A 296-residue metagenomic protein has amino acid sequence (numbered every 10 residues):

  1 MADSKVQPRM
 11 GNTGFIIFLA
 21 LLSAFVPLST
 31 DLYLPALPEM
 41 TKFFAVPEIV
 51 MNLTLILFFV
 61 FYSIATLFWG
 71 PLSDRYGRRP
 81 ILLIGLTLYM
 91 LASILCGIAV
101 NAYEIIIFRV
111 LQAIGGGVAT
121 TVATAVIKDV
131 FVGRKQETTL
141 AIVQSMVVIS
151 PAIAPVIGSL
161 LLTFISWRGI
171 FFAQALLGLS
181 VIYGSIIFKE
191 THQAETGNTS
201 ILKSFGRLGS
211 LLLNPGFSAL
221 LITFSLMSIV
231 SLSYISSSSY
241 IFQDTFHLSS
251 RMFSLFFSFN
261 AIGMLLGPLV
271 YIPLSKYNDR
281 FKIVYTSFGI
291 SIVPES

Functional and structural regions predicted by a protein language model:
A2-R9, H192-L220: Juxtamembrane intracellular "pre-TM" segments in multi-pass secondary transporters
G14-E48, W69, Y234-S239: Extracytoplasmic
D31, F59-L67, G117, P151-A152 (+1 more regions): Residue-level signature of mid-helix packing/kink "hotspots" within the transmembrane helices of 12-pass Major
F43-A45, G77, I98-E104, G115 (+2 more regions): Helix-breaking motifs and short loop linkers at transmembrane-helix boundaries and internal kinks in secondary membrane
I64-Y103: Conserved MFS/SLC helix-loop-helix module at the cytosolic interface between two early adjacent transmembrane helices
T66-Y76, G267-R280: Helix-to-loop junctions at the C-terminal end of transmembrane segments in multipass secondary transporters
F108-I149: Cytoplasmic helix-loop-helix junction between adjacent transmembrane helices in 12-TM secondary transporters
A175-A194: C-terminal membrane-cytosol helix-exit motif in multi-pass small-molecule transporters
